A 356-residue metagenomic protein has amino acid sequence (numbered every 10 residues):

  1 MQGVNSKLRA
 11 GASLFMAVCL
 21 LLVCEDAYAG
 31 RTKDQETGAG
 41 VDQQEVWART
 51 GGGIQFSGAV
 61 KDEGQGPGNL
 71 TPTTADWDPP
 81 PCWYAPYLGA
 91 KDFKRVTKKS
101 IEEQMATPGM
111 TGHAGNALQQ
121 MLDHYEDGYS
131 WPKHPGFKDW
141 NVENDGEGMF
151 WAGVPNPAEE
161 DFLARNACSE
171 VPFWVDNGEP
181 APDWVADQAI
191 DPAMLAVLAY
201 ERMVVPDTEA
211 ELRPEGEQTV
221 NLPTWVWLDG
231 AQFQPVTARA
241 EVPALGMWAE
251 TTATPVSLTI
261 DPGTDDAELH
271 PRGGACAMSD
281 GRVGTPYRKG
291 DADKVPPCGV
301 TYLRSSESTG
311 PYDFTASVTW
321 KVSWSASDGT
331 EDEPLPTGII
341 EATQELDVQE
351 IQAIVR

Functional and structural regions predicted by a protein language model:
M1-A29: Secretory targeting and sorting signals
G30-V185: Solvent-exposed N-terminal domain segments of exported/luminal and surface proteins
E170-L258: Extracellular secretory-pathway ectodomains of glycoproteins
P255-G290: Short acidic/polar micro-motifs centered on Gly/Asp/Asn
T264, R304, V318-W324, L346-Q352: Beta-strand elements of well-folded, non-transmembrane domains
D280-D313: Solvent-exposed segments in extracellular or luminal domains encompassing
V300, G310-D328: Internal, hydrophobic beta-strand segments that form the core of beta-sheet-rich folds
S327-V355: Short beta-strand elements
